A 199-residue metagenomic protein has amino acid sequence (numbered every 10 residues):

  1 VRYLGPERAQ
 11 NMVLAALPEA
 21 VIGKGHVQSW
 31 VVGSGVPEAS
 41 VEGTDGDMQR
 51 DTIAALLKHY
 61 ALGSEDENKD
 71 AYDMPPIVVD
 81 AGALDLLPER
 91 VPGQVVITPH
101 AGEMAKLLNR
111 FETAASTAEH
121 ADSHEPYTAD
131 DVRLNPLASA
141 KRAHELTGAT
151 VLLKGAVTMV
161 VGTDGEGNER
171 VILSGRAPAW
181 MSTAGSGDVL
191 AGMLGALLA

Functional and structural regions predicted by a protein language model:
R2-R176: Glycine-rich phosphate/dinucleotide-binding loop and adjoining beta-alpha-beta core of small-molecule
K106-N109, T183-A199: Short, small-residue alpha-helix embedded
A179-M181: Glycine-rich phosphate/pyrophosphate-binding beta-alpha loops
